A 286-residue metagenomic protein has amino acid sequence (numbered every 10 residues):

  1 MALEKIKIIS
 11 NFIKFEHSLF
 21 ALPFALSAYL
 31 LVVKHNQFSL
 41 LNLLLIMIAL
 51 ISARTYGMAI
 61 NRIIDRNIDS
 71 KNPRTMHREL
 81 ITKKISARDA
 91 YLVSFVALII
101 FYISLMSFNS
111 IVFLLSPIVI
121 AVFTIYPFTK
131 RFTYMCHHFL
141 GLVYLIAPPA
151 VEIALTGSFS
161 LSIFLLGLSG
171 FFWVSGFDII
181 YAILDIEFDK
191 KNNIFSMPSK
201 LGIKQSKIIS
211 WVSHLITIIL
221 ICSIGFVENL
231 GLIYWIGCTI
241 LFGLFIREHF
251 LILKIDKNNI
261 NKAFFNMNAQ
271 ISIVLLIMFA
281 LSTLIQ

Functional and structural regions predicted by a protein language model:
M1-Q286: Multi-pass alpha-helical membrane architecture of UbiA-family and related isoprenoid/lipid prenyltransferases
